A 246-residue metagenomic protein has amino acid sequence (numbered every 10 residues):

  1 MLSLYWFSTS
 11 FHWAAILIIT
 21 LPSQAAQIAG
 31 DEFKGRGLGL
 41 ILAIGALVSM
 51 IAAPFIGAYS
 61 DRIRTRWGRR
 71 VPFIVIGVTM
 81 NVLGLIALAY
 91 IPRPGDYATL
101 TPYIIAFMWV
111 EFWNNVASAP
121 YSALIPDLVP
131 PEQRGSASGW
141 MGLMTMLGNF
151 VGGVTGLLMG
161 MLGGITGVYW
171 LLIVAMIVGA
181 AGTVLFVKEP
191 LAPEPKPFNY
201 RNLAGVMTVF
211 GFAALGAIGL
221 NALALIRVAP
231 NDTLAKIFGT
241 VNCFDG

Functional and structural regions predicted by a protein language model:
M1-A46, L220-G246: Helix-loop boundary and gating motifs at the non-cytosolic
L21, A25, V116-V129: Intracellular juxtamembrane helix-capping segments at the cytosolic ends of symmetry-related transmembrane helices
E32-R36, P131-W140: Loop-to-transmembrane helix entry/capping segments in MFS-fold secondary transporters and related SLC/MFSD carriers
L38-I63: Central cavity-lining transmembrane alpha-helices of secondary-active solute carriers, predominantly the Major
I44-M50, G135-G160, M176: Glycine-rich segments within core transmembrane alpha-helices of 12-TM secondary carriers
I74-Y97: C-terminal ends and interior cores of transmembrane alpha-helices in multi-pass membrane transporters/permeases
A89, R93, V151-G167, A222-T233: Transmembrane alpha-helix termini and helix-breaking/packing motifs in multi-pass membrane transporters
V174-P193, A214-A222: C-terminal membrane-cytosol helix-exit motif in multi-pass small-molecule transporters
